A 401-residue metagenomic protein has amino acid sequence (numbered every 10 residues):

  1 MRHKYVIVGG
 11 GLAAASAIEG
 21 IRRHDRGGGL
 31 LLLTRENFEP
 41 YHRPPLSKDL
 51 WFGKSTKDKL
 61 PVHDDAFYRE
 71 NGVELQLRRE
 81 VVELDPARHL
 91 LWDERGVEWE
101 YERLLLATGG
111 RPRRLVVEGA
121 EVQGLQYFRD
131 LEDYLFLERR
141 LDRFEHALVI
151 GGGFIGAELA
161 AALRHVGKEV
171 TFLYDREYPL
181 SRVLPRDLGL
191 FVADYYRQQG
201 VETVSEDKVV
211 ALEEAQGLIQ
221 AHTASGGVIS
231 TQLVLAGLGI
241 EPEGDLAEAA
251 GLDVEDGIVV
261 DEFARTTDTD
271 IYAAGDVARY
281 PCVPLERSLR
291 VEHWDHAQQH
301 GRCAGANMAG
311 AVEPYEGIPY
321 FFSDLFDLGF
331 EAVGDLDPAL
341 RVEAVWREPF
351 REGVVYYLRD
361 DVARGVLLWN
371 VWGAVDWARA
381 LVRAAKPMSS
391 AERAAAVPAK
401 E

Functional and structural regions predicted by a protein language model:
M1-E74, A160-V183, W377: Beta1-alpha1 glycine-rich phosphate/pyrophosphate-binding loop at the start of Rossmann-like nucleotide-binding domains
M1-K4, R23, V277-A374: Mid-to-C-terminal Rossmann-like scaffold of FAD/NAD(P)H-dependent oxidoreductases
K4, G227-D253, L328-E401: C-terminal catalytic lobe of FAD-dependent flavoproteins
L60-P61, H146, F154-A211, H293-A297 (+1 more regions): Rossmann-like dinucleotide-binding cores of NAD(P)H-dependent redox enzymes
R69-D85, R197-V209: A conserved beta-strand/loop element that lines the FAD pocket in flavoprotein oxidoreductases
D85-W99, E213-V228: Conserved beta-strand-loop-beta-strand element in the redox core of flavoprotein oxidoreductases
T108-V166: Glycine-rich dinucleotide-binding loop and its adjacent helix/turn
E121-F144, Q216-H222, G227-C303: FAD-site-proximal beta/loop scaffold in flavoenzymes
